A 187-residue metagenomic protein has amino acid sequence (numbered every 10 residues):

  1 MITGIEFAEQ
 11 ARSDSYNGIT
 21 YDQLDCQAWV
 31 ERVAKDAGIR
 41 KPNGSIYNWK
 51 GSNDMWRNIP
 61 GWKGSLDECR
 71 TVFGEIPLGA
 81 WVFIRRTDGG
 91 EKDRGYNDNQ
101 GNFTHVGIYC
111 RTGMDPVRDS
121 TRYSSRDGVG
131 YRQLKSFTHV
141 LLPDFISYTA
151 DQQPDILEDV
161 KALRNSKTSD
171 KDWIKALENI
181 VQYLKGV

Functional and structural regions predicted by a protein language model:
M1-N17, T121-Q152: Non-catalytic ligand/cofactor/substrate-binding and regulatory segments of enzyme domains
I2, R40-L134: ...with weaker cross-activation on analogous glycine-rich loops/strands in unrelated enzymes
A8, R12, V30-A34, V181: Non-transmembrane alpha-helical segments in soluble domains of secreted/periplasmic/extracellular proteins
Y21-G38: Active-site nucleophilic cysteine motif
Q152-D159: Short amphipathic alpha-helical heptad-repeat segments
R164-I174: Charged, low-complexity interaction regions
Q182-V187: Long, low-complexity or tandemly repetitive, helically biased scaffold regions used for multimeric assembly/adhesion
